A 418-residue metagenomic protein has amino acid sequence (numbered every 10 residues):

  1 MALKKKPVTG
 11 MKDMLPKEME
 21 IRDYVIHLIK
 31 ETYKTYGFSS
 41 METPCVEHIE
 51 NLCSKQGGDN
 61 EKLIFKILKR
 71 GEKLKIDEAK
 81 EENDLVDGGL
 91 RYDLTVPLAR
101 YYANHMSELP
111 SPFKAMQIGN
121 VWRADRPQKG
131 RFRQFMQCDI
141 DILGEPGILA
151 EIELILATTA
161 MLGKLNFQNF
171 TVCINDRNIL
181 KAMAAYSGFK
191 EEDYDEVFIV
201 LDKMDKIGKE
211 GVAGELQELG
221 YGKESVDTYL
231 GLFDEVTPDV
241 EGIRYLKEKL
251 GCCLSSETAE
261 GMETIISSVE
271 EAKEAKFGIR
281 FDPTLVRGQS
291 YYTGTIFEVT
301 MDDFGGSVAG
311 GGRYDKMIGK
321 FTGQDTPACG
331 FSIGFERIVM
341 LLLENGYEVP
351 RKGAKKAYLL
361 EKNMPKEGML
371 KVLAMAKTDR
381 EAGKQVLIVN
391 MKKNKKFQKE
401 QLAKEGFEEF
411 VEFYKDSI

Functional and structural regions predicted by a protein language model:
M1-Y92, V96, I152-L156, C173: TRNA-binding/sensing appendages of the translation machinery
E18-Y36, E47-H48, E82-L85, D93-S107 (+2 more regions): Positively charged, Gly/Ser-enriched RNA/tRNA-binding surfaces
T43-I64, I174-Y186, L285-T293, K393-E405: Beta-rich nucleic-acid/ligand-interaction surfaces
C53-L68, E191-Y194, V299-D302, E405-F413: Short, structured secondary-structure boundary patches
N60-I76, G188-V212: Acidic, His- and aromatic-enriched active-site or binding-groove loops in soluble protein domains that engage sugars
L154, D176-I179, V197, V212 (+1 more regions): Internal, well-ordered alpha-helical segments in soluble enzyme and binding-protein domains
T159, K181-A184, F198, A213 (+1 more regions): Amphipathic alpha-helical segments within well-ordered protein domains
C173-I174, T228: Conserved alpha/beta enzyme-core scaffolds, especially Rossmann-like or related mixed alpha/beta domains that build
